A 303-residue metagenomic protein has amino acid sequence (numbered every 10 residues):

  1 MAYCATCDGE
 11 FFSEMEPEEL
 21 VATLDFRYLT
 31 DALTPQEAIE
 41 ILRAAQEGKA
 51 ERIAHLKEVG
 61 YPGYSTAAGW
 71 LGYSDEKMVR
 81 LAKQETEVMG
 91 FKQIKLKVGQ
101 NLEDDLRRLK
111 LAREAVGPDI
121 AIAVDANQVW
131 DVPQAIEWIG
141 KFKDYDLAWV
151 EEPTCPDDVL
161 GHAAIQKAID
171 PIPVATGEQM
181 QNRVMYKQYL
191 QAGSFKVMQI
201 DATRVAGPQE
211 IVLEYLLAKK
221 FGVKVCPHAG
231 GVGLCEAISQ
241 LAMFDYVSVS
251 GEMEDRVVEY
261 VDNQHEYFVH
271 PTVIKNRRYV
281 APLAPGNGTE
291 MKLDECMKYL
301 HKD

Functional and structural regions predicted by a protein language model:
M1-I122, N127-I136, G140-D144, Q264 (+1 more regions): N-terminal capping/lid subdomain adjacent to the active-site entrance of alpha/beta enzymes
C4, L147-A148, D255: Residue-level recognition of hydrophobic positions within alpha-helical transmembrane segments
S13, S65, S74, S194 (+2 more regions): Generic serine detector
L96-E236: Catalytic core of soluble alpha/beta enzymes
Q209, L213-L217, G230-D303: Flexible C-terminal active-site loop/helix
